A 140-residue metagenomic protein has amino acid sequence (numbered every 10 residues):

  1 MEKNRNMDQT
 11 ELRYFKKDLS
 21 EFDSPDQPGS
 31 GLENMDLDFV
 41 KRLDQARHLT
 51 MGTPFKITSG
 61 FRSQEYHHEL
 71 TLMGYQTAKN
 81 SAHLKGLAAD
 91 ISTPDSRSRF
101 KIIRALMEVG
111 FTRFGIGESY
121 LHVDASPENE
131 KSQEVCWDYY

Functional and structural regions predicted by a protein language model:
M1-G52, I116, P127, Y139-Y140: Extracytoplasmic cell-surface/polysaccharide-interacting catalytic and binding patches
D18, P25-P28, H67, L72 (+4 more regions): A generic structural micro-environment signature that highlights single residues at secondary-structure boundaries
S20-S24, T53-S59, L87-D90: Generic detector of short, locally flexible boundary/turn motifs and exposed helical patches
P28-G29, G60-Y66, P94-S98: N-terminal start-of-chain detector that recognizes signal peptides and the immediate post-cleavage beginning
N34-L37, H67-L72, T93-P94, F100-R104: A short linear-motif detector with a strong N-terminal bias
V40-G74: Extended, low-complexity, intrinsically disordered C-terminal regulatory tails of eukaryotic serine/threonine kinases
K79-Y140: Catalytic cores and adjacent binding grooves of peptidoglycan-active enzymes
